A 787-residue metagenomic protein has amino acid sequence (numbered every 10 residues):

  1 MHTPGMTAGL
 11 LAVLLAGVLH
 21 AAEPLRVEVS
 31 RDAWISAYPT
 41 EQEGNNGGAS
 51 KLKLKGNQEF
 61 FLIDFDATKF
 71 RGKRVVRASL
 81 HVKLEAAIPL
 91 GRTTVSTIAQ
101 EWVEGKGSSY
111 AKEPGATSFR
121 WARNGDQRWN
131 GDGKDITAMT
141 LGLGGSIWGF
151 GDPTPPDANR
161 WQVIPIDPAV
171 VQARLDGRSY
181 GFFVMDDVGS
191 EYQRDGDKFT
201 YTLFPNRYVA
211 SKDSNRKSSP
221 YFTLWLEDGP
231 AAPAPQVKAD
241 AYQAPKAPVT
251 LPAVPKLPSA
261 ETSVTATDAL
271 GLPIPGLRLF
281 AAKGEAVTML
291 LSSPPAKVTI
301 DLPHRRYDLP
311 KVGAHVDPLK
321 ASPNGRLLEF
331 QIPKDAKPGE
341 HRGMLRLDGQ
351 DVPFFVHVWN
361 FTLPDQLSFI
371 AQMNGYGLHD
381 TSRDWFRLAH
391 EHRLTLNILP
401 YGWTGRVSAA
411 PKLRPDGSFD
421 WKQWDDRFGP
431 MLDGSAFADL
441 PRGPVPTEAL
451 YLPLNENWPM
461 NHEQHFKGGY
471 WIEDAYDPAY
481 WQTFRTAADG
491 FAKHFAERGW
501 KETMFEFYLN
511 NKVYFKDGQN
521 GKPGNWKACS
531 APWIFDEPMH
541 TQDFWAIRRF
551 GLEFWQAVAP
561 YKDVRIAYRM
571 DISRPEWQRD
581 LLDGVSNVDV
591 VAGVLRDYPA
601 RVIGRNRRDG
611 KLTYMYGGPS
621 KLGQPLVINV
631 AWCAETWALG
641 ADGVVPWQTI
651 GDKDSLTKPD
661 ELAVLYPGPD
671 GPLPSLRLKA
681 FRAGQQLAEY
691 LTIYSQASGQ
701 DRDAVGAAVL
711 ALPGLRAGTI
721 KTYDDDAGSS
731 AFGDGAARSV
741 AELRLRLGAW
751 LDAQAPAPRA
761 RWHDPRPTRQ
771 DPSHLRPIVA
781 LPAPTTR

Functional and structural regions predicted by a protein language model:
I35-G91: A short beta-strand-loop element at or near the start of a globular domain
T68-G72, A169-A173, Q331-P338: Short, surface-exposed loop/turn segments at beta-strand-coil junctions that are enriched for proline with nearby
A87-Q172: Beta-strand-rich interaction/scaffold domains
P165-Q236: Proprotein-processing/basic-patch segments
A241-P275, A286, P294-L328: Surface-exposed binding patches on compact interaction domains or structured appendages
R306-D308, F330-K334, R342-Y561, R569-D583 (+1 more regions): Aromatic-lined carbohydrate-binding surfaces of glycoside hydrolases
L454-H465, I472, Y476-Y480, F484-L581 (+2 more regions): Catalytic domains of carbohydrate-active enzymes that cleave complex glycans
S586-L656: Catalytic-core region of carbohydrate-active enzymes that cleave or remodel glycosidic bonds
